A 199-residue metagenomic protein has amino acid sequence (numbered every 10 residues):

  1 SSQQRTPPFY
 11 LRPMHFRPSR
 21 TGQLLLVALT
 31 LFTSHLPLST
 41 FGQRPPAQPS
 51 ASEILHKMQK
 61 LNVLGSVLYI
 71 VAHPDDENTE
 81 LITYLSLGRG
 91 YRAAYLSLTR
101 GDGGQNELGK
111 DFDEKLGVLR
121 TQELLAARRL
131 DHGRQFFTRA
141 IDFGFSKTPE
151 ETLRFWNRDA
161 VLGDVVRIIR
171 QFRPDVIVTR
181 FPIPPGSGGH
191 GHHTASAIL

Functional and structural regions predicted by a protein language model:
Q4-R5, L24: Cationic, low-complexity basic patches in intrinsically disordered or flexible, solvent-exposed regions
R5, R12-P13, L31, L38: Compositionally biased, intrinsically disordered low-complexity segments enriched in Pro/Arg/Gln/His
Y10-R12, V27-T30, E80: Enrichment for repetitive, rod-forming helical segments
R12-R20: Positively charged n-region of N-terminal signal peptides that target proteins for export
G22-P37: Bacterial N-terminal signal peptides
F41-L199: Active-site beta-strand->loop->alpha-helix modules in alpha/beta enzyme cores, enriched in Gly/His/Asp(Glu)
